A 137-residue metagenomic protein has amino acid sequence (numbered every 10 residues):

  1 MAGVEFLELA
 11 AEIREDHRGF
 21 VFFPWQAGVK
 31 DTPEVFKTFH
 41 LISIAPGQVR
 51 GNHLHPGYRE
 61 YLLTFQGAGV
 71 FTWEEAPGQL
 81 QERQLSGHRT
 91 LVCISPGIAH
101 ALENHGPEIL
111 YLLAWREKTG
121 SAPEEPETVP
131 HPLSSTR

Functional and structural regions predicted by a protein language model:
M1-F36, Q84: A short, N-terminal "cap"/entry segment at the start of jelly-roll beta-barrel domains of the cupin/DSBH fold
H40-Y58: Conserved short histidine dyad/triad with adjacent acidic residue
G51-N52, F71-T72, V92-I94, H100-G106 (+1 more regions): Short beta-strand His + acidic residue motifs that chelate non-heme Fe in jelly-roll/DSBH and cupin folds
G57-V70: Glycine- and acidic-residue-biased ligand/ion/polar-headgroup-sensing regions
G57-Y58, I98-A99, E108: A generic "binding-loop/recognition-motif" signal
A76-P96: Short acidic-glycine-tyrosine-enriched beta hairpin
P107-P126: A short hydrophobic beta-strand segment most commonly corresponding to one strand of the jelly-roll/cupin
P123-R137: Acidic/histidine-enriched, glycine/proline-rich intrinsically disordered or flexible terminal extensions
